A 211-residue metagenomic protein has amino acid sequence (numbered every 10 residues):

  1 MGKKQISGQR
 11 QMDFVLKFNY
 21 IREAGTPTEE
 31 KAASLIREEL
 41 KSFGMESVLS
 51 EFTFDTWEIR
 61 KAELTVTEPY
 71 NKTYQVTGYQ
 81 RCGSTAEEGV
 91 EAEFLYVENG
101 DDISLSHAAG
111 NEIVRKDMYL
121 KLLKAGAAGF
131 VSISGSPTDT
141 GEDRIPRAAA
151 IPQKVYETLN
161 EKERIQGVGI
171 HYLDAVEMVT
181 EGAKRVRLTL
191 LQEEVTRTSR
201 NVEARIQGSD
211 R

Functional and structural regions predicted by a protein language model:
K3-G8, D13-G110: Noncatalytic luminal/extracellular "stalk/propeptide" segments of secretory-pathway proteins
Q9, K31, I113, D117 (+2 more regions): Conserved active-site and cofactor/substrate-binding residues in soluble primary-metabolism enzymes
T26, T73-L159, R164: Extracellular/luminal Protease-associated
L35, E39, K121, D174-E177: Amphipathic alpha-helical segments that form well-ordered structural scaffolds and often line/cohere around active
L40-K41, L122, V202, R211: Alpha-helical metal-binding/catalytic segments enriched in His/Glu/Asp
L49, G129-S132, G167-G169, E203: Structural recognition of the beta-strand scaffold that forms the well-ordered cores of secreted hydrolase catalytic
T67-F94, N99, I151-R211: Soluble metallo-hydrolase cores and metallopeptidase-like ectodomains found primarily in the secretory/periplasmic
